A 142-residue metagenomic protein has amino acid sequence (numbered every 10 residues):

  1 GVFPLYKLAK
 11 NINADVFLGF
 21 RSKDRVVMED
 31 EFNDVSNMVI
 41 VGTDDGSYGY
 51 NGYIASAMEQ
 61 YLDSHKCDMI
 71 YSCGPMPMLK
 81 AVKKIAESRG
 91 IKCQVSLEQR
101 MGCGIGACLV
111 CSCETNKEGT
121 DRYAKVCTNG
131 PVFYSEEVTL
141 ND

Functional and structural regions predicted by a protein language model:
G1-E98: FNR/FR-type flavoprotein reductase catalytic core
V2-K7, M76-P77, E98-V132: Local cysteine-cluster metal-coordination motifs and their immediate loop/turn environment, predominantly Fe-S cluster
K23-M28, C103-G104, Y134-S135: A short beta-to-alpha transition loop/helix N-cap that caps and shapes the active-site region
Y50, C93, Y123, T128-N129 (+1 more regions): Glycine-rich, flexible loop/turn motifs
C67-D68, C93, K117-R122, D142: Short secondary-structure transition/capping segments
S135-D142: SAM/dcSAM-binding transferase cores
